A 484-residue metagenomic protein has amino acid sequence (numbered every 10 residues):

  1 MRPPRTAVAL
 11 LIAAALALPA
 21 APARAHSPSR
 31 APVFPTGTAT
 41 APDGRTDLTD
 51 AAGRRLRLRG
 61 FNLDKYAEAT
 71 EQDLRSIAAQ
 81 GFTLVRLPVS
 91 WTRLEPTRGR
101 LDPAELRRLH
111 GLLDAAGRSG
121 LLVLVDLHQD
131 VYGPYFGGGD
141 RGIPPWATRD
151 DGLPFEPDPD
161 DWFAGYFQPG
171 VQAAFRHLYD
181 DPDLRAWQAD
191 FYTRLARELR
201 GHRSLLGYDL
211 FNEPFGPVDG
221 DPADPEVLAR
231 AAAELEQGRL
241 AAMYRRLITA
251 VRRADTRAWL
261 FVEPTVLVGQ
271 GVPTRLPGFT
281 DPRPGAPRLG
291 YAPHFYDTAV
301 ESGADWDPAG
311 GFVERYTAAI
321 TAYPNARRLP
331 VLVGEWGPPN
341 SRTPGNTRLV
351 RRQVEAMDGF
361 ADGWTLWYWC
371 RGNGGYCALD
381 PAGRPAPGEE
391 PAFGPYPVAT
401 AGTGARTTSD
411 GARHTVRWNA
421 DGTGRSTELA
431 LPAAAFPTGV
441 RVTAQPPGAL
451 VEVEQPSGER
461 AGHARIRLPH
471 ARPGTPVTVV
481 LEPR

Functional and structural regions predicted by a protein language model:
M1-A25: Secretory targeting and sorting signals
S27, P42, D358-D410: Carbohydrate-interacting/catalytic domains
R30-W259, P264-G271: Active-site mouth of glycoside hydrolases
L74-G81, R197-R203, P277-G290, T321-R328 (+1 more regions): Acidic (Asp/Glu)-rich catalytic clusters
L206-N212, P264, P277-A309: Aromatic- and acid-rich polysaccharide-binding/catalytic face of secreted or lumenal carbohydrate-active enzymes
A292, Y296, S302, A309-P385: Substrate-binding cleft of secreted/luminal carbohydrate-active enzymes
R384-G458: Surface beta-strand/loop "capping" patches
G394-A401, T427, S457-R484: C-terminal beta-strand-rich structural cap/linker in extracellular carbohydrate-active enzymes
